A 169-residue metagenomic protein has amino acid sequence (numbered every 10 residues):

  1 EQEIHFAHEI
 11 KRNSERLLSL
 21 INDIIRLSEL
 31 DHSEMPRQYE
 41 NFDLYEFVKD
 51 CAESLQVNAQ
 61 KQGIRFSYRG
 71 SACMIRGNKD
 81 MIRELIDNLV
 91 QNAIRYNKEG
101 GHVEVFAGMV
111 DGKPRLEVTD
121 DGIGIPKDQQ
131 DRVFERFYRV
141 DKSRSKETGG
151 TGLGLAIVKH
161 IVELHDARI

Functional and structural regions predicted by a protein language model:
R12-L17: Short alpha-helical segment of the dimerization/phosphotransfer core of two-component systems
H32-R37, G70, M74-D80: Conserved micro-motifs of the catalytic ATP-binding
Q38-Q56: A conserved beta-strand-to-alpha-helix junction within the catalytic ATP-binding
N58-Y68, C73: Short conserved segments within the C-terminal catalytic ATPase subdomain
G100-G112: Short beta-strand/loop element within the Bergerat-fold HATPase_c
I125-R139: Short conserved segment of the HATPase_c
D166-A167: Conserved glycine-rich
